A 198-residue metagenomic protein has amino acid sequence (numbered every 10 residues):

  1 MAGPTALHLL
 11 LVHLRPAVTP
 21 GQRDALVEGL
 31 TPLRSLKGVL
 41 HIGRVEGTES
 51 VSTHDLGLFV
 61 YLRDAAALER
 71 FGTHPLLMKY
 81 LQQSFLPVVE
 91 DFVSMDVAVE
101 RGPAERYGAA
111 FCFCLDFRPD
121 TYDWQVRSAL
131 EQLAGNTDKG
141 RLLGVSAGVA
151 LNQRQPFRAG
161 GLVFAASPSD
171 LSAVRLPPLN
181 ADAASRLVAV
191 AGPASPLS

Functional and structural regions predicted by a protein language model:
M1-L56, R63-T73, P87-S198: Short S/T/G/P-rich N-terminal loop/turn motif that feeds into the first structured element of a domain
Y80: Acidic, metal/ion-handling microdomains and their immediate structural contexts
